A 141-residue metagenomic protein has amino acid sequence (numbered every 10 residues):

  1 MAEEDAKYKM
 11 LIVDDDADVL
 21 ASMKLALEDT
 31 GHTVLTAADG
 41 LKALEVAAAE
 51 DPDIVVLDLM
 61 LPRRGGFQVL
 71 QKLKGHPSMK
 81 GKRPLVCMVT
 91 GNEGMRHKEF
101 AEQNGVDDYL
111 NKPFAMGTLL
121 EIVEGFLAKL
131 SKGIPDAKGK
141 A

Functional and structural regions predicted by a protein language model:
D16, L59-M60: The short loop immediately C-terminal to the conserved phospho-acceptor aspartate in CheY-like receiver
A17-L35: Two-component/phosphorelay signaling modules centered on CheY-like receiver
L20, P62-R63, G94: The feature encodes the CheY-like receiver
T36-I54: Acidic, metal-coordinating helix/loop segments flanking the phosphotransfer/catalytic sites of two-component signaling
D39-K42, G65-Q71: Acidic catalytic/metal-coordinating carboxylates
Q68, N92-D108, E121: Alpha4 helix (beta4-alpha4-beta5 surface) of REC/receiver domains from two-component response regulators
F114-V123: C-terminal output helix
